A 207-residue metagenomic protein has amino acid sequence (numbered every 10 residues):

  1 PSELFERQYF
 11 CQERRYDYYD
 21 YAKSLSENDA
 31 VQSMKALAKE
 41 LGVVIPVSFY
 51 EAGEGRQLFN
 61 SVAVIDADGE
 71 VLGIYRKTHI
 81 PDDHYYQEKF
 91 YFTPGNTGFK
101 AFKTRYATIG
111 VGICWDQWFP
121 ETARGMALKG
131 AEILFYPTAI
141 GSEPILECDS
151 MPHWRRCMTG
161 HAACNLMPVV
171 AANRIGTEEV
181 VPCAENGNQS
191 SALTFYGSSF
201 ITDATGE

Functional and structural regions predicted by a protein language model:
P1-Y21, P137-S142: Short, conserved active-site loops that position catalytic residues or coordinate cofactors/metal ions across diverse
Q12-Y21, D83, A184-Q189: Short glycine/proline- and charge-enriched loop/turn segments that cap or connect secondary-structure elements
L25-P46, C114-E207: CN hydrolase (nitrilase-like) catalytic-core segments centered on the catalytic cysteine and neighboring Lys/Glu
V47-F49, S61-V64, K100, S199-I201: Short beta-strand scaffold segments in enzyme catalytic cores
S61, I74-R76, Y136, S198: Residue-level detector of high-confidence beta-strand sites
V64-L72, F200-E207: Short, glycine-anchored, charge-dense loop/turn motifs used at functional sites
K77-Y91: A short, polar/charged loop-to-alpha-helix boundary motif
A101-G110, I133: Beta-strand-turn-beta hairpins that frame and shape the catalytic cleft of phosphate-ester-processing enzymes
